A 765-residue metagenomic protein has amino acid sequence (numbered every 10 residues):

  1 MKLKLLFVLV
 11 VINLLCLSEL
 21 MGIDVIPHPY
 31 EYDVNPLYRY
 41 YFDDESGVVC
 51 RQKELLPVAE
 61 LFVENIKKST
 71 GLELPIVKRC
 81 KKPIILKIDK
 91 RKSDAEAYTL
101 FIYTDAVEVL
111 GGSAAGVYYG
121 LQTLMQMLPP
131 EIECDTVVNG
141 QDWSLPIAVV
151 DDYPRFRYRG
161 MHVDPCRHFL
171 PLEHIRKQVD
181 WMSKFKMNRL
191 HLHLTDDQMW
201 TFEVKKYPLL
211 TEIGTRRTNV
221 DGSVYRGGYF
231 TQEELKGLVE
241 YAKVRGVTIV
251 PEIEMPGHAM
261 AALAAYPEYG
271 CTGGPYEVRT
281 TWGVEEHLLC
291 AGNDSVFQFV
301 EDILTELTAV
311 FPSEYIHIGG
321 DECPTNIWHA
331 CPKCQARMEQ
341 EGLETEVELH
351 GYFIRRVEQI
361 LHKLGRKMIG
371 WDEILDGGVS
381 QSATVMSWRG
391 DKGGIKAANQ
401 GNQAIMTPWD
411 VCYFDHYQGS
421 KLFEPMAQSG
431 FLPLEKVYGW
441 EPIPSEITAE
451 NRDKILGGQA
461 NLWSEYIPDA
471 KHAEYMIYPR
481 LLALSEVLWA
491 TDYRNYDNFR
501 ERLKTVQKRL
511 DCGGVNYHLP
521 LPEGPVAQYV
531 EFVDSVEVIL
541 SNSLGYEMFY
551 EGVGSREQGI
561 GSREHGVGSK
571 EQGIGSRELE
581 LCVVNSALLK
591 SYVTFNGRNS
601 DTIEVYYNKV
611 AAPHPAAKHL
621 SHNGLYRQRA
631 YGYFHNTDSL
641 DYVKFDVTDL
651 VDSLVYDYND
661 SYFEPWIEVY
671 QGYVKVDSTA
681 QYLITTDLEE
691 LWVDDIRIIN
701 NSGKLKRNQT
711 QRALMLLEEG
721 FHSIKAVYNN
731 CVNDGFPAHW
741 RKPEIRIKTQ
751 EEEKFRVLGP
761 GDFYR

Functional and structural regions predicted by a protein language model:
L20-R157, K367-W371, L375, V379 (+2 more regions): Acidic, contiguous N-terminal accessory segments
I26, S93-Y315, C331, R356 (+2 more regions): Feature activates predominantly on carbohydrate-active enzymes
E240-K243, T248, V610-R765: Acidic/polar, compositionally biased interaction segments
E277-T280, V284-Q381, W388-K396: Active-site neighborhood of glycoside hydrolase catalytic domains
M368-E373, G378-A383, R389-D534: Flexible, acidic glycine-rich loops studded with aromatic residues
S535, G552-G554, G559-G561, G573-A587 (+3 more regions): Short, solvent-exposed S/T- and G/P-enriched segments that are highly enriched in secreted/extracellular and lumenal
Y546-G554, G561, G568, G573 (+1 more regions): Change to "...patches in solvent-exposed regions of secreted, membrane-anchored, or virion-exposed structural
Y550, L581, A587-G597, H722-I724: Append "Rare intracellular matches occur via the same short Y/T/C beta-strand/loop motifs
